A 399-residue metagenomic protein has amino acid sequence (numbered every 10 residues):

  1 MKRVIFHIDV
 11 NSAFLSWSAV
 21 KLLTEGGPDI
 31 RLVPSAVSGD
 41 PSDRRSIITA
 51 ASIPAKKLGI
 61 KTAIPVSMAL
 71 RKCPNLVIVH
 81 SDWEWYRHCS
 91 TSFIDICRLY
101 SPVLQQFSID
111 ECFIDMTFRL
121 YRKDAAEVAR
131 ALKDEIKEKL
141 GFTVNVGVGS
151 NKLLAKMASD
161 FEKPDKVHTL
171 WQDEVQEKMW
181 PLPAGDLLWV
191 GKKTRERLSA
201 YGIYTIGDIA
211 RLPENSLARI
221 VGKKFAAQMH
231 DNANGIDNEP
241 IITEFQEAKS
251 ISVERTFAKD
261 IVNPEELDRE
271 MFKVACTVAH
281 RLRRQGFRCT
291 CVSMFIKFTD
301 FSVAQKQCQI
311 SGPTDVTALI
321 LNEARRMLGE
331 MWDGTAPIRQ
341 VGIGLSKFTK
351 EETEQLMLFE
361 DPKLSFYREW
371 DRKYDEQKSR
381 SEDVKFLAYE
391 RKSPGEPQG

Functional and structural regions predicted by a protein language model:
M1-N234, H280, Q355, L364-S379 (+1 more regions): Gly/Gly-Pro- and Ser/Thr-rich, intrinsically disordered tail segments characteristic of DNA damage-repair and tolerance
P41, R255, F298-D300, K347-T349 (+2 more regions): A broadly conserved detector of short glycine/acidic/proline-rich loop/turn motifs that flank catalytic sites and bind
F107-E111, G149-K152, Q246, F287-C291 (+2 more regions): Short Gly/Ser/Thr- and Asp/Glu-enriched loop/turn motifs at secondary-structure junctions
F118-R119, N151-A155, K297-F301, S346-E351: Short, internal active-site loops enriched in acidic
D186, T194-I338, K350-T353: DNA-contacting surface of Y-family translesion DNA polymerases
